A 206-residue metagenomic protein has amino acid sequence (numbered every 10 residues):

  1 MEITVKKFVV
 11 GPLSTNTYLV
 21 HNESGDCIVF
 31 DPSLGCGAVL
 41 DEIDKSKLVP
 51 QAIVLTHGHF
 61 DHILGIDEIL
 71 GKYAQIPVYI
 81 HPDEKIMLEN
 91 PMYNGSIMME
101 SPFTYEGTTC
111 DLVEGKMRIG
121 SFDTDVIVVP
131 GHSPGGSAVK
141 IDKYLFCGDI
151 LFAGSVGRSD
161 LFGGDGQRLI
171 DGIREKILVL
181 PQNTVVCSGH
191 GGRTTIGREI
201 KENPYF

Functional and structural regions predicted by a protein language model:
M1-T4, S96-M99, G120: Short Pro/Gly-enriched beta-strand edge/turn motifs at strand-loop
E2-S46, A138-G148: Conserved beta-strand hairpin/beta-sheet module of binuclear metal-dependent hydrolase folds, prominently
K6, V54, D125: Conserved Rossmann-like nucleotide-binding pocket used by diverse enzymes that bind dinucleotide cofactors
F8-V9, G107-T109, V128-P130: Short Gly/Pro-enriched turn/cap motifs at secondary-structure boundaries
V29-F30, Q51-G58, V78-H81, V128-G131 (+2 more regions): Active-site neighborhood of phospho(di)ester-bond hydrolases with catalytic His/Asp-centered motifs
L34-M117, Y205: Active-site HxH/HxHxD metal-binding segment of metal-dependent hydrolases
Y93-I97, D123-F206: Metallo-beta-lactamase
